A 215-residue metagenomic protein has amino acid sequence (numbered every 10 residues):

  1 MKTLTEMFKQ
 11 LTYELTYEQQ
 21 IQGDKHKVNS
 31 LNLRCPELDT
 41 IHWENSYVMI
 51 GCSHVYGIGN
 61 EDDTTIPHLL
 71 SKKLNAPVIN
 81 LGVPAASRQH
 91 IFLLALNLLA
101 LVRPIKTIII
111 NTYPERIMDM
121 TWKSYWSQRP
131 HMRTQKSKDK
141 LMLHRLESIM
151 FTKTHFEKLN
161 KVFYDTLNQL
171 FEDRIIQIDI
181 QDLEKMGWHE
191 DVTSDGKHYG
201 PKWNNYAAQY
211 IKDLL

Functional and structural regions predicted by a protein language model:
M1-V48, A100-I105, I109-I149, N168 (+3 more regions): N-terminal secretory targeting modules
D24-Q89, L96-N97, G200: Serine-esterase "nucleophile elbow" of acetyl-processing enzymes
S53, L94-L101, T166-L170, Y210 (+1 more regions): A generic secondary-structure signal
L74, K158-D179: A structural motif corresponding to the C-terminal end of an alpha-helix and its immediate exit/capping segment
L81-V83, I178-L183: Conserved beta-strand termini and adjacent loop/short-helix elements that scaffold enzyme active sites in alpha/beta
R88, F92, Y164, P201-K212: Short, amphipathic alpha-helical "lid/cap" segments that border enzyme active or binding sites
M150-T154: Short, flexible/disordered intra-domain loops and linkers
